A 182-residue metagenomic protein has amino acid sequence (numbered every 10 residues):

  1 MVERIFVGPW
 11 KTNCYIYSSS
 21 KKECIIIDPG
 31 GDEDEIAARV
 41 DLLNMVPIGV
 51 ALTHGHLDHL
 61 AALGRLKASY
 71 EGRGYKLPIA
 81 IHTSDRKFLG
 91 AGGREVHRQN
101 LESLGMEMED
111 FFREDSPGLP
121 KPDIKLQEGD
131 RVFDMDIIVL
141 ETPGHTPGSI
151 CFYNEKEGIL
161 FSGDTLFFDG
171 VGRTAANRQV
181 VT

Functional and structural regions predicted by a protein language model:
M1-L43, C151-G163, F168: Conserved beta-strand hairpin/beta-sheet module of binuclear metal-dependent hydrolase folds, prominently
I5, Y17, E128-D134: Short acidic-hydrophobic surface loop/beta-edge motif
I5-F6, K121-D123, E141-P143: Short Gly/Pro-enriched turn/cap motifs at secondary-structure boundaries
Y17, D28, H54, L66 (+4 more regions): Divalent metal-coordination and catalytic microenvironments
C24, P117, R131-V132, D136-T182: Metallo-beta-lactamase
I26-I27, I48-G55, I79-H82, E141-G144 (+1 more regions): Active-site neighborhood of phospho(di)ester-bond hydrolases with catalytic His/Asp-centered motifs
P29, L60, V181-T182: Aromatic/hydrophobic pocket-lining residues that form the small-molecule binding cavity in soluble enzyme cores
D32-E33, A37-V132: Active-site HxH/HxHxD metal-binding segment of metal-dependent hydrolases
